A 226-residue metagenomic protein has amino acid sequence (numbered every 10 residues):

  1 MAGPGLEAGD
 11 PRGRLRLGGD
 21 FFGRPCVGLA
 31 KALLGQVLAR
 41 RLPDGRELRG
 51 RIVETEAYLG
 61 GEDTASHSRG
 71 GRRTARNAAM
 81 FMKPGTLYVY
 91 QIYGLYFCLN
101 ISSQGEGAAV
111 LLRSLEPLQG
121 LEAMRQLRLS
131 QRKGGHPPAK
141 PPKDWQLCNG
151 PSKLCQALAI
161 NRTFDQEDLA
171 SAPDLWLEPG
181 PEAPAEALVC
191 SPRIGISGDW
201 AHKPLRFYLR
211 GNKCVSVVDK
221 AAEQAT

Functional and structural regions predicted by a protein language model:
M1-T226: Conserved, well-structured core segments that form or line functional sites
